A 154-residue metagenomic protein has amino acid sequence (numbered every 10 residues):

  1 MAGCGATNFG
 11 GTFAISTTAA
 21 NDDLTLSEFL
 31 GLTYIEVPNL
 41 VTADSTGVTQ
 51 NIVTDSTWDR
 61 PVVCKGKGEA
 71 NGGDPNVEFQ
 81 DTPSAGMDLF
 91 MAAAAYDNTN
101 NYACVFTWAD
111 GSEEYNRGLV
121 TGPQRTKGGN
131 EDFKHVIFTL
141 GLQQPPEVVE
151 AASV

Functional and structural regions predicted by a protein language model:
M1-A6, G141, P145-V154: Viral virion structural and adsorption modules
M1-E78, T121-D132: Solvent-exposed edge beta-strands and adjacent loop segments that serve as assembly or binding interfaces
G5-G10, A20-N21, M87-D97, T107 (+1 more regions): Charged, amphipathic alpha-helical segments and their flanking helix caps
F9, G73, N100, N116 (+1 more regions): Residues that flank catalytic or metal-binding motifs in active/ligand-binding sites
N21, L26, L30-V37, A92-G111: Short, positively charged, low-complexity/disordered linker segments
V62-A109: Structured, beta-strand-rich domain cores that present glycine/charged loop surfaces used to bind extended ligands
V105-V149: Short beta-strand and beta-hairpin "edge-sheet" elements
